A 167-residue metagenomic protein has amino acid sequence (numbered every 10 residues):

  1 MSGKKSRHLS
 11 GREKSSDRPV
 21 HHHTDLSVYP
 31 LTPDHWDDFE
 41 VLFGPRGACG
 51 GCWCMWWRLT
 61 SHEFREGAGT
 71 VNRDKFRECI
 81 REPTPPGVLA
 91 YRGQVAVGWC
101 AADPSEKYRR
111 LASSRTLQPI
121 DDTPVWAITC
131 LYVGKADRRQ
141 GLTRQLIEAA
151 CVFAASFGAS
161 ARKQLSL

Functional and structural regions predicted by a protein language model:
S2-R58: Conserved N-terminal entry element of GNAT/NAT acetyltransferase domains
G3-K5, E13, H22-H23, D74-K75 (+4 more regions): Domain-scale selection of a single, long terminal region that carries the protein's primary operational module
G47-G50, C54-E66, Y108-D122, S166-L167: Short, flexible, glycine-rich and Lys/Arg-enriched loop motifs at helix boundaries that contact anionic partners
W53-P86, R92: Active-site rim helix/loop that mediates acceptor-substrate recognition in acyltransferases
E66, E78, Y91, V95-R138: Conserved acyl-donor/pantetheine-binding loop and adjacent beta-alpha core of acyl/acetyltransferases and related
C130-V133, R139-A155: Conserved acetyl-CoA-binding loop-helix of GNAT-fold acetyltransferases
A154-L167: Conserved GNAT acetyl-CoA-binding A-motif
